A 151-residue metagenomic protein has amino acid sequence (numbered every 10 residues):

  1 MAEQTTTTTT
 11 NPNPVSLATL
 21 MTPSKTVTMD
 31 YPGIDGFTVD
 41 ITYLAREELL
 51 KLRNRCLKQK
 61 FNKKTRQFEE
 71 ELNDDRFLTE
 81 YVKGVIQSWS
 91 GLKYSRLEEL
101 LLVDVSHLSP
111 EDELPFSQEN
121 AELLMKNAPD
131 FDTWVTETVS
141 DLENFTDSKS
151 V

Functional and structural regions predicted by a protein language model:
A2-L20: Low-complexity intrinsically disordered segments
A2-T6, Y31, F37-V151: Short, surface-exposed, charged amphipathic helix/loop patches that serve as local interaction elements
A18-V27, Q87: A short, compositionally biased
